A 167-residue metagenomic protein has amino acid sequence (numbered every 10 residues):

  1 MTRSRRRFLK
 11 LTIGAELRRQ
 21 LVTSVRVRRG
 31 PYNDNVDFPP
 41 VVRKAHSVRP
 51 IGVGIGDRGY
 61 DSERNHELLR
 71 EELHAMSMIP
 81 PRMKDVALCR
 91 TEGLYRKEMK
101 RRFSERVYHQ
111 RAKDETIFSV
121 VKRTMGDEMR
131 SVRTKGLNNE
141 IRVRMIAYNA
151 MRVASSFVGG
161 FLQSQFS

Functional and structural regions predicted by a protein language model:
M1-L73, M145: Polybasic low-complexity intrinsically disordered regions
R29, K84-D85, G136: Residue-level detector of flexible, active-site-proximal loop/helix-junction positions within diverse enzyme catalytic
Y32, R111, E140, R144: Electropositive phosphate-/nucleotide-binding environments in soluble metabolic enzymes
N33-D37, C89-R90, F166: A short, polar/proline- and glycine-enriched secondary-structure boundary/capping micro-motif
D37, K113, I117, R142: Catalytic-loop motifs flanking and including active-site residues across diverse enzymes
R58-S131: Helix-centered, glycine/charged polyanion-binding patches within enzymatic domains that contact phosphate-containing
R130-S167: C-terminal domain-tail junction helix/linker
